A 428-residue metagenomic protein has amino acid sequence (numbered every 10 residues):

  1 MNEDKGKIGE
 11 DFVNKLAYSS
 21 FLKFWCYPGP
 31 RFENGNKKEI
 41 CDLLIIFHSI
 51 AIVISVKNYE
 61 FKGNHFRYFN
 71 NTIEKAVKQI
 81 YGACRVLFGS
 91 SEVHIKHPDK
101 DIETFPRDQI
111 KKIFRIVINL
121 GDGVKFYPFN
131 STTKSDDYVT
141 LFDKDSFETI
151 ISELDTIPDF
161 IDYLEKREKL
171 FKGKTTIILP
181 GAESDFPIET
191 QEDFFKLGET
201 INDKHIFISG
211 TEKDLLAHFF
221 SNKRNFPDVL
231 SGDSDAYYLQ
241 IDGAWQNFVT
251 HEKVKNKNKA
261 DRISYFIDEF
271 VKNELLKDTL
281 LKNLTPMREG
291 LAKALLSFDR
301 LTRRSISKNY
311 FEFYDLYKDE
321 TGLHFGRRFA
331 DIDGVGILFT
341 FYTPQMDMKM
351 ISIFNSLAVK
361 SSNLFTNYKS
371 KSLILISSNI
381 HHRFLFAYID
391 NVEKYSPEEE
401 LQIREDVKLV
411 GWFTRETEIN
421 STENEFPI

Functional and structural regions predicted by a protein language model:
M1-C41, I45-I428: Intrinsically disordered, low-complexity Ser/Thr/Pro/Gly-rich regulatory segments
